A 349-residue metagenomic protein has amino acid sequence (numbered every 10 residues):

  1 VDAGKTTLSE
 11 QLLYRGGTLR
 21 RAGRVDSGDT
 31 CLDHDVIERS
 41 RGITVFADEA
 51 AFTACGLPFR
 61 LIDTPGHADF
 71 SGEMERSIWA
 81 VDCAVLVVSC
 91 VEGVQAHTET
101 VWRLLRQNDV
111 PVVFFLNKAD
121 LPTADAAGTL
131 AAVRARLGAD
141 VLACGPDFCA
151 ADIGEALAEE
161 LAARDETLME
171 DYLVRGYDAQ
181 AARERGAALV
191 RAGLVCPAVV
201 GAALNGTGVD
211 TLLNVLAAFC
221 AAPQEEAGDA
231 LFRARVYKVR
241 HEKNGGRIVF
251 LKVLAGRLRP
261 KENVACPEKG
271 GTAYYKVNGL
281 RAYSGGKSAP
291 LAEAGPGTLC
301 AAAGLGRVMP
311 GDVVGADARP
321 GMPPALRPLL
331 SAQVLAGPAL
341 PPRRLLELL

Functional and structural regions predicted by a protein language model:
V1-L349: Structural and coupling elements of P-loop NTPases
